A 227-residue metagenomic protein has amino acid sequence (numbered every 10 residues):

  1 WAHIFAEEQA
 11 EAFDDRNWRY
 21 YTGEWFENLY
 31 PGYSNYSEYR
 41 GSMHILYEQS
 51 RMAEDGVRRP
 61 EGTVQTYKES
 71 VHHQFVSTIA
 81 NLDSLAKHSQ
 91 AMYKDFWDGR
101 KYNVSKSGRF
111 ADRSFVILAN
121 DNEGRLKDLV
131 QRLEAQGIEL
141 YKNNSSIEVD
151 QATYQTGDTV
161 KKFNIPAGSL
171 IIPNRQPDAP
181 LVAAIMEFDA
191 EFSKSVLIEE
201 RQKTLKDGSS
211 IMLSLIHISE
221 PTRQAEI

Functional and structural regions predicted by a protein language model:
W1-Y21, W25-N28, Y33-S219, R223: Intrinsic-disorder/low-complexity accessory segments
